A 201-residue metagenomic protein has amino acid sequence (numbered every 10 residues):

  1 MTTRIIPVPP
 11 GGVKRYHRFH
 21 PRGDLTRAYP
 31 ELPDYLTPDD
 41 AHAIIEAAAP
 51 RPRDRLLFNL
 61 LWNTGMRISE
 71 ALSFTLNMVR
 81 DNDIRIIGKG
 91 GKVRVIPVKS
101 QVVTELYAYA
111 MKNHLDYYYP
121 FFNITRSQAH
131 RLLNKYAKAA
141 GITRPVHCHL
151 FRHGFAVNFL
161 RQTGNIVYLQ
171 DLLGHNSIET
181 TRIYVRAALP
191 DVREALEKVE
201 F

Functional and structural regions predicted by a protein language model:
M1-F201: Conserved catalytic core of the tyrosine transesterase superfamily
